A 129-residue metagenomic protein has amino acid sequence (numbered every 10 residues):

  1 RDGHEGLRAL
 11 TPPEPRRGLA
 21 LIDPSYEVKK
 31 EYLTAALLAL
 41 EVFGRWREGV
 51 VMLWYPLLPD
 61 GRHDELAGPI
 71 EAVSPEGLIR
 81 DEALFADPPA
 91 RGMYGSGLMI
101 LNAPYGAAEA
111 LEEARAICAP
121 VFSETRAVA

Functional and structural regions predicted by a protein language model:
R1-A129: Class I S-adenosyl-L-methionine-dependent methyltransferase catalytic core
